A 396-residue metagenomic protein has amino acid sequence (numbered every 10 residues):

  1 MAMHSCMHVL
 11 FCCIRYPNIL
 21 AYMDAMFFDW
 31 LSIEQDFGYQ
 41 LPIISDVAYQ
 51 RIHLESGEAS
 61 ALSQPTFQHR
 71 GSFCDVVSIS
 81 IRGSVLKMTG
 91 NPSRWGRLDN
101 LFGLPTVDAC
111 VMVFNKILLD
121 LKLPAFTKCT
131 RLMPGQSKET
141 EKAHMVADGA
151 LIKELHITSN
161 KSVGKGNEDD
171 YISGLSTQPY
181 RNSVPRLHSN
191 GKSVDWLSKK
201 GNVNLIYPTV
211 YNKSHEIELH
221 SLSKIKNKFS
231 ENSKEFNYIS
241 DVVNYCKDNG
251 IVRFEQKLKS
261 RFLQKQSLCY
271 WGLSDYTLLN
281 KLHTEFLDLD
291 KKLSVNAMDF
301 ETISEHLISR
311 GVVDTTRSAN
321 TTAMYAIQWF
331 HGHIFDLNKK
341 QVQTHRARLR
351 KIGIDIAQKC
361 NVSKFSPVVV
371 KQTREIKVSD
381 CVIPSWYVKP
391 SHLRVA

Functional and structural regions predicted by a protein language model:
A2-W329, H333-I334, I352-A396: Structured, helix-rich domain cores that form ligand/interaction pockets
V342, R346: Helix-turn-helix DNA-binding segment
L349: The DNA-recognition helices of helix-turn-helix-type DNA-binding domains
